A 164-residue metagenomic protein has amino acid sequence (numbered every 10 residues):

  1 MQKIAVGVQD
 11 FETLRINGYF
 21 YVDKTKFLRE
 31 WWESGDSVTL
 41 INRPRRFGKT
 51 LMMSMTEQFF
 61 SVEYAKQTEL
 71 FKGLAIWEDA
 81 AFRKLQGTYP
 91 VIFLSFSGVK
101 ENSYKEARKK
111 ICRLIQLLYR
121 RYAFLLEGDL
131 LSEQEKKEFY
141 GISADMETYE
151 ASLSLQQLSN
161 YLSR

Functional and structural regions predicted by a protein language model:
M1-E63, T68-E78: Walker A/P-loop-proximal flanking segment of P-loop NTPase domains
G7, E12, S61-L125: P-loop NTPase motor core
I16, V99, D145-Y149: Flexible beta-alpha connector loops of hexameric P-loop NTPases
F27-L28, A80-A81, N160-L162: Generic recognition of flexible, low-complexity loop/linker segments
S34-G35, G87-T88, R164: Short loop/turn elements that form and flank the Walker-type P-loop nucleotide-binding site in RecA-like NTPase cores
M52, A107, A151-L155: Hydrophobic (often cysteine-bearing) scaffold residues that line and stabilize catalytic clefts of nucleotide/cofactor
M55-T56, I111, L158: Structural preference for long, well-ordered alpha-helical segments in enzyme cores
Y122-R164: Mid-core helix/loop region of P-loop NTP-binding domains shared across ATPases and GTPases
